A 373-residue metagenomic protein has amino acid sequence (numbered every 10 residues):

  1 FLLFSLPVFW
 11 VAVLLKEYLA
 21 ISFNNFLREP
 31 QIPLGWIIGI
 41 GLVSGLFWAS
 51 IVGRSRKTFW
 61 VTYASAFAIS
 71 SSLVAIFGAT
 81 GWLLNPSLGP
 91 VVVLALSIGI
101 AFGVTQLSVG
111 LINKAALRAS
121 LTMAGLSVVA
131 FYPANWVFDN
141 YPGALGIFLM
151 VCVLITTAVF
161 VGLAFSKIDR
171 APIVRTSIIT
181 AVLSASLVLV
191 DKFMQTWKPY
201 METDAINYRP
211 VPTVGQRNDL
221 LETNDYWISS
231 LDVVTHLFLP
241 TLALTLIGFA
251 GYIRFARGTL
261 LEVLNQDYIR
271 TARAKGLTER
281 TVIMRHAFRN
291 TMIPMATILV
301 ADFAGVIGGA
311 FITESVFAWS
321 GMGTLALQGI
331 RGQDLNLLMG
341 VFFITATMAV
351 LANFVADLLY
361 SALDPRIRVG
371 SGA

Functional and structural regions predicted by a protein language model:
F1, L42-S44: Internal, well-ordered domain-core segments that constitute the primary functional module of diverse proteins
S5-V13: Mid-bilayer segments of alpha-helical transmembrane spans in multi-pass integral membrane proteins that mediate
L15-L19: Hydrophobic transmembrane alpha-helices of multi-pass, membrane-embedded glycosylation machinery
Q31-L42: Hydrophobic alpha-helical transmembrane segments and immediately flanking/interface helices in integral membrane
G45-L335, M339, I344-L359, R366 (+1 more regions): Alpha-helical transmembrane segments of integral membrane proteins, especially multi-pass inner/plasma-membrane
